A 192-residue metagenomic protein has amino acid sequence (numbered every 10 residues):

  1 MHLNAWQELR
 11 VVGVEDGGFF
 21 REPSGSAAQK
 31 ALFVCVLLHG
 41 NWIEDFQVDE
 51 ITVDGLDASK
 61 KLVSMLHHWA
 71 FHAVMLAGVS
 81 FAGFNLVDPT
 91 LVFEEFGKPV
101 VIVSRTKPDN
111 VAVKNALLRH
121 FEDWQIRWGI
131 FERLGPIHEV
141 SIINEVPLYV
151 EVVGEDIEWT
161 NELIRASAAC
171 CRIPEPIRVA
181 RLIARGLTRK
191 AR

Functional and structural regions predicted by a protein language model:
M1, V48-E50, S59-V63, K114-N115 (+5 more regions): Charge-biased, low-complexity intrinsically disordered regions
M1-S26: Two-metal-ion RNase H-like nuclease active-site motif
W6, K30, V53, D57-K61 (+5 more regions): Conserved active-site and cofactor/substrate-binding residues in soluble primary-metabolism enzymes
G17-F20, G78-V87, T106-D109, E155-E158: Gly/Ser/Thr-rich loops at beta-strand to alpha-helix junctions that form or flank small-molecule/cofactor-binding
A27-A82: A glycine-rich, hydrophobic loop/mini-helix early in the fold
H67-V100, S104: Ordered, amphipathic secondary-structure segments that act as subunit-interaction surfaces in large macromolecular
P89-P147: Long, charge-dense
V152-R192: Charge-patterned, long linear interaction tracts outside catalytic cores
